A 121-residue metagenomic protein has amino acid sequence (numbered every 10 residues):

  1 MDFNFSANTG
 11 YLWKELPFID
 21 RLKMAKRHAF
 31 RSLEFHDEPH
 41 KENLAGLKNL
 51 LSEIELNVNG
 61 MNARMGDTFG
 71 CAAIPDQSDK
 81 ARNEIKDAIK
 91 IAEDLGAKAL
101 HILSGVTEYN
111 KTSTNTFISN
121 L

Functional and structural regions predicted by a protein language model:
M1-D2, D20-R27, E42-A63, K86-G96: Acidic (Asp/Glu)-rich catalytic clusters
F3-T9, L33-F35, L56-A63, L100-I102: Hydrophobic faces of well-ordered beta-strands that scaffold small-molecule active sites in alpha/beta enzyme cores
T9-G10, F35-H36, D76-Q77, S113: A generic structural signal for short
T9-K23: Short, composition-biased local secondary-structure segments
L12-L16, E34-G46, F69-C71, E108-N110: Acidic-and-aromatic substrate-binding clefts and catalytic sites of carbohydrate-active enzymes
A29-R31: A generic structural motif
E53, A72-L121: Active-site acidic/histidine proton-transfer and metal-coordination neighborhood in alpha/beta enzyme cores
N59-A73: A broad helix-preferring feature
